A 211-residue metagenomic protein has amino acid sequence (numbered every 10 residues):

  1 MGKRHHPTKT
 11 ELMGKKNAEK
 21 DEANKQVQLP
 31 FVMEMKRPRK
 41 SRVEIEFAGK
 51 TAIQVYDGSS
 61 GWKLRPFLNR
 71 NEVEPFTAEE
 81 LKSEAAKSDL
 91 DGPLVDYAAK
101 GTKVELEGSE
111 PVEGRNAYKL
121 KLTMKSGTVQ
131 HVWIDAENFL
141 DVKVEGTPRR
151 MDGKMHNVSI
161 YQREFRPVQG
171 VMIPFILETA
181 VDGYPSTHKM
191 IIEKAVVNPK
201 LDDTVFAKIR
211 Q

Functional and structural regions predicted by a protein language model:
M1-K3, A18, R42-E44, W62 (+5 more regions): Residue-level detector of beta-strand face positions
M1-N69, E105-L106: N-terminal mature ectodomain segment of secretory-pathway/periplasmic proteins
P7-L12, K50-Q54, N69-E72, T128-H131 (+2 more regions): Short, surface-exposed beta-strand/loop "edge" segments at domain boundaries and coil↔beta transitions
Q28-F31, Q54-G58, E72-E80, I134 (+2 more regions): Short amphipathic beta-strand/extended segments with alternating polar/hydrophobic composition
K36, Y97-A99, M172, P185: A generic structural signal for short, non-catalytic loop/turn and secondary-structure boundary residues
R37-R39, V43, W62-R65, S83-A86 (+3 more regions): Short, surface-exposed linear segments at secondary-structure transitions and domain or protein termini
S60-T128, P148-K154, Q162, L201 (+1 more regions): Flexible, processing/modification-adjacent segments and terminal tails in exported/periplasmic/extracellular proteins
E113-R210: Gly/Pro-enriched, hydrophobic low-complexity segments that function as extracytoplasmic propeptides/linkers
